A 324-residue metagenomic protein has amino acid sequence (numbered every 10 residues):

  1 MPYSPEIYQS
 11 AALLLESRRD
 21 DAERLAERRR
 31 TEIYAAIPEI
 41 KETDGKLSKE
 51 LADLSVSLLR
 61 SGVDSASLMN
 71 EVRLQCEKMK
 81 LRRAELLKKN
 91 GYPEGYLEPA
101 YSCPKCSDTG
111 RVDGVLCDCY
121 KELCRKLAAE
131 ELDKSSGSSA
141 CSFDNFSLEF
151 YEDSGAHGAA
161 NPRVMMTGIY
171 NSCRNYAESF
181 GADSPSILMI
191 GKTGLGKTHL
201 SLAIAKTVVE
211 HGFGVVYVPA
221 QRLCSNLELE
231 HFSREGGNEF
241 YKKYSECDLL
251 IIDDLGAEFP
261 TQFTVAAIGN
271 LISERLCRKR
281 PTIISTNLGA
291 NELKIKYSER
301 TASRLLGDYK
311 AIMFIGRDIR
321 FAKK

Functional and structural regions predicted by a protein language model:
M1-G45: Short, charge/polar-rich alpha-helical segments
K88-C141: Interdomain "pre-motor" coupling segment immediately N-terminal to P-loop NTPase/helicase cores
G137, F143-I187: Pre-Walker A (pre-P-loop) alpha-helix and adjacent loop at the N terminus of AAA/AAA+ ATPase modules, a conserved
G155-I169, V209-E246, Q262: Short glycine-rich substrate-engagement loop in P-loop NTPases that contacts/grips substrate
D183-L200: Walker A/P-loop nucleotide-binding motif
P185, F213-G214, E246-L249, R278-I284: Loop/turn-to-beta-strand initiation segments
L223-E230, E235, L255-K324: Replace "adjacent to P-loop NTPase cores in ATP/GTP-dependent enzymes" with "adjacent to NTP-binding cores
